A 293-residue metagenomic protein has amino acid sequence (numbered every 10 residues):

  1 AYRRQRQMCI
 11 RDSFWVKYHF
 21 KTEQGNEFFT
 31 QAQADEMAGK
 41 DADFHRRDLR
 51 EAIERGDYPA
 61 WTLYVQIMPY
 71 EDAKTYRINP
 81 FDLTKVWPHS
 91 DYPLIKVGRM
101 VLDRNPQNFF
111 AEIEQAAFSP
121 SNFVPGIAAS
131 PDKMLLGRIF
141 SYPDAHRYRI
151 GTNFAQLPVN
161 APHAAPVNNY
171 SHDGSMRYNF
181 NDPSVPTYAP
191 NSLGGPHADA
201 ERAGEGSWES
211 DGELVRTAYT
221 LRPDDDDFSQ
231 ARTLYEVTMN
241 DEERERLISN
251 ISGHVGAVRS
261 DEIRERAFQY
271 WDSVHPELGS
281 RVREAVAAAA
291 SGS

Functional and structural regions predicted by a protein language model:
A1-R6, I10: Single conserved hydrophobic/aromatic residue that forms the stacking wall/gate of nucleotide- or nucleobase-binding
Q7, K17-Q24, V65-P69, L102-R104: Short, structured patches in soluble enzyme cores that scaffold and shape functional sites
F14-K17, G25-F29, D72-K74, N108-E112: Short helix/loop capping segments that flank catalytic or ligand/cofactor-binding pockets
K17-H45: Extended active-site and interfacial segments that coordinate phosphate-rich ligands in large catalytic machineries
G39, D43-S293: Charged, compositionally biased interaction regions
